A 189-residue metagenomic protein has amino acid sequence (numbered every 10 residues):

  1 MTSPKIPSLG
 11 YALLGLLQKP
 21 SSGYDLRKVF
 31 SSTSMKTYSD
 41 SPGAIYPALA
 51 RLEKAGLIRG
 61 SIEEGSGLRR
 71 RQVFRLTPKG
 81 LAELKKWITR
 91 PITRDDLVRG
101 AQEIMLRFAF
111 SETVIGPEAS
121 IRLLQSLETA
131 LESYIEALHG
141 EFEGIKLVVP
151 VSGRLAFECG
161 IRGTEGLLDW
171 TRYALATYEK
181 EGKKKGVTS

Functional and structural regions predicted by a protein language model:
M1-L97: Basic helix-turn-helix/winged-helix DNA-binding cores and closely related short helical interaction motifs
Y11-A12, L106, R122, L155: Positions in alpha-helical segments
T33, D40, S111, I115 (+2 more regions): Residue-level signal for short amphipathic helical patches enriched in basic/charged and nearby hydrophobic residues
M35, E63, T89, T113 (+2 more regions): Short, flexible helix-adjacent loops and helix caps
K86-S133: Amphipathic alpha-helical dimerization/coiled-coil segments that flank or bridge DNA-binding/regulatory modules
E118-S189: Mid-protein regulatory/catalytic core that forms ligand/cofactor-binding pockets and protein-protein interaction
